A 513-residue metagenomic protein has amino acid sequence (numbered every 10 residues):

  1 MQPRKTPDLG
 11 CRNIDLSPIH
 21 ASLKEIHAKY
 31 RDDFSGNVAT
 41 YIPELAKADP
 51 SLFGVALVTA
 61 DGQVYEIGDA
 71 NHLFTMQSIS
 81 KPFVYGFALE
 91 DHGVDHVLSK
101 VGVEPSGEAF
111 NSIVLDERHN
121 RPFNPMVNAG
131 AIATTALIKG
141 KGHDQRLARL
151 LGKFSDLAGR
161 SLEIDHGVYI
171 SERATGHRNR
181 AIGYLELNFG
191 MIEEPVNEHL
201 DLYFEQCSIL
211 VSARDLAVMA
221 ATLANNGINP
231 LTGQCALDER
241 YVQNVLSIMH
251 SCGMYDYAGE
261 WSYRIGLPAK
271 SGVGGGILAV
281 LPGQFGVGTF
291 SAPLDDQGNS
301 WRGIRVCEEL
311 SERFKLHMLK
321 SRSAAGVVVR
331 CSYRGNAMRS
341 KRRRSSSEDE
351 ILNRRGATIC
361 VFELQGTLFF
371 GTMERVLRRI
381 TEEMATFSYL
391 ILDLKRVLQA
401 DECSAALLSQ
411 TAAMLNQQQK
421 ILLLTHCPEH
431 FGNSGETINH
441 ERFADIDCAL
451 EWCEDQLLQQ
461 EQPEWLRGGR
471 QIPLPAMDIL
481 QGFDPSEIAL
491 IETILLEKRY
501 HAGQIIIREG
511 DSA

Functional and structural regions predicted by a protein language model:
P3-P7, R12, N226-Y257, S262-Y333: Structured C-terminal helix/loop/strand segments within mature extracytoplasmic catalytic/sensor domains
P3-S35, A88-Q206, T222: Active-site-adjacent helix/loop patches that line small-molecule binding or acyl-intermediate pockets
I19, E451-E509: Cyclic nucleotide-binding regulatory module and flanking cytosolic helices
R31-I67, G276-A279: A short, well-structured edge-of-sheet supersecondary motif
D61-G62, T75-V97, M219, V287: Active-site SXXK
K81, G503, D511-A513: Glycine- and acidic-residue-biased ligand/ion/polar-headgroup-sensing regions
H317-A413, Q417, L423-C427: The feature marks cytosolic C-terminal regulatory regions of anion transporters and related permeases
N439-C448, W452: Short acidic-hydrophobic, aromatic-tinged amphipathic segments that line or gate anion-handling sites
